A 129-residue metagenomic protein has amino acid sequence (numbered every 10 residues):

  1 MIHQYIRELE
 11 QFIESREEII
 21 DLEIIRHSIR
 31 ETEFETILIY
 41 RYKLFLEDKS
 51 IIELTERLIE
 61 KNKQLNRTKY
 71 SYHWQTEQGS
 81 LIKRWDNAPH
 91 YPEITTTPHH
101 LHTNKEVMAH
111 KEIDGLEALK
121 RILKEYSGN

Functional and structural regions predicted by a protein language model:
M1-E60: Negatively charged, low-complexity tracts enriched in Asp/Glu with abundant Ser/Thr
L46-K49, Q75-S80: A short, structured loop/turn motif at beta-sheet edges
I52-E53, W85-D86, T96, K105: Basic nucleic-acid-binding interfaces
L54-E56, W74, N87: Residue-level recognition of conserved beta-strand positions in structured domain cores
L58-E60, W85-T95: Short, solvent-exposed aromatic-acidic interface loops
Q64-Y70: Short coil-to-beta strand junction motifs in C2/discoidin
P92-N129: Compositionally biased, intrinsically disordered linkers/stalks adjacent to structured regions
